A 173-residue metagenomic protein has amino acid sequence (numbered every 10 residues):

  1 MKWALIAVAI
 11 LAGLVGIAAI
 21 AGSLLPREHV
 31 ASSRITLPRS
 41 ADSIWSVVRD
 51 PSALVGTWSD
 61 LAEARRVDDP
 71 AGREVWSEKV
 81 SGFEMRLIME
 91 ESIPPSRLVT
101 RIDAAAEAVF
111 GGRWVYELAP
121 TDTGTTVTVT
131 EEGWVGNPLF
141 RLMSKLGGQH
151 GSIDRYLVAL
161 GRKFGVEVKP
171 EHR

Functional and structural regions predicted by a protein language model:
A4-D69: Hydrophobic ligand-binding cavity/cleft-lining segments
V30-S32, G82-L87, V109-V115: Short, surface-exposed coil-to-beta transition loops
P38, V67, S77-K79, E90 (+3 more regions): A structural detector for beta-sheet-dominated domains
P38-D42, D69, E90-S96, E117-T126 (+1 more regions): A short, structured loop/turn motif at beta-sheet edges
S43-L54, M89, T100, V127-V129 (+1 more regions): Hydrophobic pocket/interface hotspot
S52-I88, P95-R97, H172: Short beta-edge strand/loop motif at the mouth of beta-sheet-based domains
I102-R162, V166, P170-H172: Beta-strand/loop substructures that line and gate deep hydrophobic ligand-binding cavities in soluble
